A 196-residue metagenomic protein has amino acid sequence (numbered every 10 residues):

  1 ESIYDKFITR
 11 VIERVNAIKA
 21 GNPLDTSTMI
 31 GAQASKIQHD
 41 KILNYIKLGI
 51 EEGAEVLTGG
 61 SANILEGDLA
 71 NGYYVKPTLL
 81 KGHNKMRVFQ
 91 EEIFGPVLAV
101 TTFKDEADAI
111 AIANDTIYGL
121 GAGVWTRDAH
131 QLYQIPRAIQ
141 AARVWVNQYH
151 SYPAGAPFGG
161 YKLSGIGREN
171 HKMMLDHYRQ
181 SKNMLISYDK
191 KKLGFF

Functional and structural regions predicted by a protein language model:
E1-N84, V146, L193-F195: ALDH superfamily catalytic-core signature
N16-A20, L69-F196: Conserved C-terminal structural/oligomerization subdomain of aldehyde/semialdehyde dehydrogenase
